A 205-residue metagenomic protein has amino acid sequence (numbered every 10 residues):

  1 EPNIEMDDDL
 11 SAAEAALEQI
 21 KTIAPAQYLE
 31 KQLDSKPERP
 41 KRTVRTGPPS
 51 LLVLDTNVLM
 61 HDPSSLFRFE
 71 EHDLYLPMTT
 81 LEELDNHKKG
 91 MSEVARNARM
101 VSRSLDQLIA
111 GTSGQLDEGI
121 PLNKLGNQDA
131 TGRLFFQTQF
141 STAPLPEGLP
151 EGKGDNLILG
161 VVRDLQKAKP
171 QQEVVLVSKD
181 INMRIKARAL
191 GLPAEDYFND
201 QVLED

Functional and structural regions predicted by a protein language model:
E1-D205: Noncatalytic, typically N-terminal accessory segments of nucleic acid-processing enzymes and closely related
